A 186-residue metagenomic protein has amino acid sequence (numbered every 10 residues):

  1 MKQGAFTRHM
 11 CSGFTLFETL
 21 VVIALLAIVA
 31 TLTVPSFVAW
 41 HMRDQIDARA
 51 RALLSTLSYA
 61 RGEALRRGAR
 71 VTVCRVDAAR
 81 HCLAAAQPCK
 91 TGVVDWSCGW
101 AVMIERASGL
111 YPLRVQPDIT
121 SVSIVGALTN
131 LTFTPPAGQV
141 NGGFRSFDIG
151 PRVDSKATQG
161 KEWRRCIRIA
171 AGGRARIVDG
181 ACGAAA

Functional and structural regions predicted by a protein language model:
M1-A27: Glycine-centered recognition micro-motifs in short, flexible terminal segments and loops
M1-T7, I28, L32-D47, R51-G62 (+2 more regions): N-terminal helix-rich module
